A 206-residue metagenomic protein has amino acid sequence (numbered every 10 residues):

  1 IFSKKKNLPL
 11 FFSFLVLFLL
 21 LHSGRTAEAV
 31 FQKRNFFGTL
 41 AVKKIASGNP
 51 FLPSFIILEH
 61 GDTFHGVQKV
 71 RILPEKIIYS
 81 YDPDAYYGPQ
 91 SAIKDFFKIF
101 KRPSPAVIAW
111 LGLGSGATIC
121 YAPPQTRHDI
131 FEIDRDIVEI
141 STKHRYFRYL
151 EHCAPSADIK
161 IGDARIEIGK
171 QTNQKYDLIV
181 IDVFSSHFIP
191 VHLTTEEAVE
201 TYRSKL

Functional and structural regions predicted by a protein language model:
F2-K4, F11-D158, A164-I168, F188-P190: Class I S-adenosylmethionine
P123, N173, L206: Short conserved AdoMet
E132, K160-G162, D177-L178, S204: Anionic, low-complexity intrinsically disordered segments
G169-V180: A short acidic, Gly/Pro-enriched loop at the edge of an enzyme's catalytic core that lines a small-molecule cofactor
V183-F184: Conserved NAD(P)H cofactor-binding loop of Rossmann-fold oxidoreductase domains
T194-L206: A short glycine-rich, Lys/Arg-flanked "PGG" loop and its adjoining helix->strand segment in the class I
